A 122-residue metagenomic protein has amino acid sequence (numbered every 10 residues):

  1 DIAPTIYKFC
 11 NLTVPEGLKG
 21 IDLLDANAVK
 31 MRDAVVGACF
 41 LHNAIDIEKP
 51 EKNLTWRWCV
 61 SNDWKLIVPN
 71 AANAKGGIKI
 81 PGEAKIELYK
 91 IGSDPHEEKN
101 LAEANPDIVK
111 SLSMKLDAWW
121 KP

Functional and structural regions predicted by a protein language model:
D1-A3, K8-E87, I91, P122: C-terminal cap/loop subdomain of S1 sulfatases and analogous C-terminal strand-loop tails that border
G17, E98-L101: Short, hydrophobic secondary-structure boundary micro-motifs
D94: Intrinsically disordered, low-complexity polar regions and short flexible loop motifs
A102-P106: Short, conserved loop/turn and helix-capping segments at secondary-structure boundaries that abut family-defining
S113-P122: Charge-dense polyanion-binding interfaces
